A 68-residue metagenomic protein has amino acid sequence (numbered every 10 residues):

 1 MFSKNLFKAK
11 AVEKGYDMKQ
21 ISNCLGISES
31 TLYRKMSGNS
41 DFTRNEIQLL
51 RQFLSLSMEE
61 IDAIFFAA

Functional and structural regions predicted by a protein language model:
M1-D17: A short, Lys/Arg-rich alpha-helix, primarily the initiator
F7, M18, E29, I47: Helix-turn-helix DNA-binding elements, focusing on the entry/boundary residues of the two helices that contact DNA
Q20-S22, L50: Short alpha-helical "recognition helix" segments of helix-turn-helix
C24, K35, I64: Residues in the recognition helix of alpha-helical DNA-binding motifs
I27-F42: Recognition helix of helix-turn-helix/homeodomain-like DNA-binding domains that insert into the DNA major groove
N45-E60: DNA major-groove recognition helix of helix-turn-helix/homeodomain DNA-binding modules
D62-A68: Short amphipathic recognition helices of helix-turn-helix/homeodomain-type DNA-binding modules
